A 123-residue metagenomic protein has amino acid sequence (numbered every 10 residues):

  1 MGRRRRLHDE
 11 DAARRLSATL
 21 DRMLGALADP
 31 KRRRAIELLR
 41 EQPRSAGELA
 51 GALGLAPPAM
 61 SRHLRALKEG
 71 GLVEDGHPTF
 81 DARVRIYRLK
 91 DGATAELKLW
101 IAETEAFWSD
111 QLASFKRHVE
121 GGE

Functional and structural regions predicted by a protein language model:
G2-T19, E37, G92-E123: Amphipathic alpha-helical dimerization/coiled-coil segments that flank or bridge DNA-binding/regulatory modules
H8, L24-A26, L55-S61, G76-P78 (+2 more regions): Helix-centric, low-specificity signal for extended rod-like, repetitive segments
E10-A12, R22, P30, G76 (+1 more regions): Short linear motifs in intrinsically disordered/low-complexity regions
A18-A59, V84-A95: N-terminal helix-turn-helix DNA-binding core of bacterial DNA-binding proteins
A28, K68, K116-E120: Protein kinase-like catalytic domain
S45, L55, V73, K116-E120: Charge-dense, helix-prone N-terminal extensions
E48, E69-R88: Beta-hairpin "wing" of winged helix-turn-helix
L64-R65: Short, hydrophobic-biased segments on the C-terminal half of alpha helices that form "recognition helices"
